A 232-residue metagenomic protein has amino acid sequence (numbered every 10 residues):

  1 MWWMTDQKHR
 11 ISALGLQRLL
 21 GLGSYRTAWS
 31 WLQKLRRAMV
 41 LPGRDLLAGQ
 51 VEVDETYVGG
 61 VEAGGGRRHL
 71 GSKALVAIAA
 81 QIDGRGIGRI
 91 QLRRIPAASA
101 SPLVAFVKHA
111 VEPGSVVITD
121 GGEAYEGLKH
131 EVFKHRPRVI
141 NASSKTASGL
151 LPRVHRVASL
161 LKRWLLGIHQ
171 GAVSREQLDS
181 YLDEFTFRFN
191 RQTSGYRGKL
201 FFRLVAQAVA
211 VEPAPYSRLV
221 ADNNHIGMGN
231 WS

Functional and structural regions predicted by a protein language model:
M1-S232: Residue-level recognition of single "structural anchor" positions that define or cap local secondary structure
